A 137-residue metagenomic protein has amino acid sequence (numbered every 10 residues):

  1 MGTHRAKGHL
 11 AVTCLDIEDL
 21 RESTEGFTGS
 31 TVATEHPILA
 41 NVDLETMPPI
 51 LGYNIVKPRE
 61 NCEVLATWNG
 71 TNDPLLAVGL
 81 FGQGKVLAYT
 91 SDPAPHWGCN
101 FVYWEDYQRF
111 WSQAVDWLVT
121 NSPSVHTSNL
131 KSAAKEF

Functional and structural regions predicted by a protein language model:
M1-F137: N-linked glycosylation sequons
